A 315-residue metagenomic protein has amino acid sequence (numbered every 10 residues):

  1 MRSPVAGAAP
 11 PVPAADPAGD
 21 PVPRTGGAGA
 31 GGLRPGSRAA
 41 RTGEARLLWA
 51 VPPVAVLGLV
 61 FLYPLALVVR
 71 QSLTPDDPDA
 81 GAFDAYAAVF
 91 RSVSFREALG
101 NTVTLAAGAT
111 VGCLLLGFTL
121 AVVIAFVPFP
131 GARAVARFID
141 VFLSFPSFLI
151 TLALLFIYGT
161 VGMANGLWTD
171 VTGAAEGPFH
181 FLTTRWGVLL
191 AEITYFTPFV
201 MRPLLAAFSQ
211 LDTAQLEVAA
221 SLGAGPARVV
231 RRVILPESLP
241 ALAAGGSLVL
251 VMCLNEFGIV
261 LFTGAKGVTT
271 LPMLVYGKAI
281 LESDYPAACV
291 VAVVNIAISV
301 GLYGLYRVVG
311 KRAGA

Functional and structural regions predicted by a protein language model:
R2-P13, P17-L67, V135-I139: N-terminal signal-anchor/first transmembrane alpha helix
R2-V5, V12, D16, V22-L33 (+5 more regions): C-terminal transmembrane helix and the adjacent membrane-cytosol boundary/short C-terminal tail of inner/organellar
A45-D76, V93-P178, L182-S209, E237 (+4 more regions): Membrane-water interface segments at the C-terminal ends of transmembrane alpha-helices in multi-pass inner-membrane
T74-D79, F257-Y285: Glycine-rich helix-loop "coupling/hinge" segments at transmembrane-helix boundaries in multipass transporters
D79-A82, T160-V161, A207-E217, P226 (+4 more regions): Transmembrane helix boundary and interhelical loop/hinge segments in multi-pass membrane proteins
G81-F90: A short amphipathic helical element positioned immediately N-terminal to and/or at the very start of a transmembrane
V218-A219, V229, V275: Hydrophobic positions on the alpha-helical face of helix-turn-helix-like DNA-binding modules
L222-A224, P236: Glycine/proline-centered hinge or cleavage motifs at structural transition points of membrane proteins
